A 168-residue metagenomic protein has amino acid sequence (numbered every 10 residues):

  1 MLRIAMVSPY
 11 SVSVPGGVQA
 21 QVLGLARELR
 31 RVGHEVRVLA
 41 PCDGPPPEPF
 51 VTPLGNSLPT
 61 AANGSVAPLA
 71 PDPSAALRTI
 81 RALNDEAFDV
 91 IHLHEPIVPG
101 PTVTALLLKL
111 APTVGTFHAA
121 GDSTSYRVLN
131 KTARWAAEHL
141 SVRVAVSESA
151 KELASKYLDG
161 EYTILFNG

Functional and structural regions predicted by a protein language model:
L2, S8-P15, V22-P73, R81-A82: N-terminal strand-loop element at the rim of the active site of nucleotide-sugar-dependent glycosyltransferases
I4, V90-H92, I97, V103-S123 (+2 more regions): Active-site proximal beta-strand in glycosyltransferases
V14, V66-P71, H92-L93, A119-S125: Short, flexible loop segments at the rims of nucleotide/cofactor-binding pockets, characterized by
C42, S149, G168: Carbohydrate-associated surface elements
A61-V90, G100, V128-W135: An amphipathic, basic-hydrophobic alpha-helix
G121-A145, A150-E152, Y157: Membrane-proximal helix-turn-helix segments that form the acceptor-binding/catalytic region of lipid-linked
